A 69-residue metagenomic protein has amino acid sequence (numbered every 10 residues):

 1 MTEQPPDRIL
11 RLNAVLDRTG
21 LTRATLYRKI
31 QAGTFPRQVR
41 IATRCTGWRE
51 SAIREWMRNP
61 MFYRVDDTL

Functional and structural regions predicted by a protein language model:
M1-A32, S51-R54, R58-Y63: Polyanion-binding surface elements
A32-V39: Short, solvent-exposed alpha-helical "recognition" segments
V39-C45: Short Lys/Arg-enriched helix C-cap and helix-to-coil transition segments that create basic nucleic-acid-contact patches
D67-L69: Extracellular beta-propeller repeat domains
